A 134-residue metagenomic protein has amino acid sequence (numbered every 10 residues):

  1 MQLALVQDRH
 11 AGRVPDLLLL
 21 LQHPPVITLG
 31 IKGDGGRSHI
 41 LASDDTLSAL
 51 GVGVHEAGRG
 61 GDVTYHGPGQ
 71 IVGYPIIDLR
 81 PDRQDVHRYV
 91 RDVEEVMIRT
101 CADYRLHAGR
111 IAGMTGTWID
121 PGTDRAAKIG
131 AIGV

Functional and structural regions predicted by a protein language model:
M1-A126: N-terminal lobe of the biotin/lipoate ligase/transferase fold
D124-V134: Catalytic cores of processing enzymes, dominated by hydrolases/peptidases, characterized by acidic/His-rich
